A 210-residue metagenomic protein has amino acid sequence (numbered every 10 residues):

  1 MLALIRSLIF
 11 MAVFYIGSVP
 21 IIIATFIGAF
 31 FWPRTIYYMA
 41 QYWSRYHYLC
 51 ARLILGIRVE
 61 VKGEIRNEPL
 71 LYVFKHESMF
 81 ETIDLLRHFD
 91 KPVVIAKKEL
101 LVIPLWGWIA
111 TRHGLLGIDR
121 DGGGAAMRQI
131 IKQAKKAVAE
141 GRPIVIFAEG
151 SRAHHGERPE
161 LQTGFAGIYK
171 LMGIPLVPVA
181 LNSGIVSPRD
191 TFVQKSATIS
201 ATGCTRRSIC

Functional and structural regions predicted by a protein language model:
M1-R58: N-terminal membrane-anchoring alpha-helices
I22-A40, R52-I54, N67-G123: Catalytic core of membrane glycerolipid acyltransferases/transacylases, capturing the structured, soluble-facing
P69-L71, P143-F147: Residue-level preference for the first positions of well-ordered beta-strands
H76-S78, E149-A153: Short glycine-rich anion-binding loops that position phosphate/pyrophosphate groups of nucleotides and phosphorylated
K97, E149, L181-N182: Cofactor-binding loop segments of dinucleotide-utilizing enzymes, especially the Rossmann-like FAD- and NAD(P)+-binding
L105-G107, E140-P143, H154-C210: A cross-family acyltransferase "interaction/gating" segment
A125, Q129-A134: Anionic-ligand binding region
